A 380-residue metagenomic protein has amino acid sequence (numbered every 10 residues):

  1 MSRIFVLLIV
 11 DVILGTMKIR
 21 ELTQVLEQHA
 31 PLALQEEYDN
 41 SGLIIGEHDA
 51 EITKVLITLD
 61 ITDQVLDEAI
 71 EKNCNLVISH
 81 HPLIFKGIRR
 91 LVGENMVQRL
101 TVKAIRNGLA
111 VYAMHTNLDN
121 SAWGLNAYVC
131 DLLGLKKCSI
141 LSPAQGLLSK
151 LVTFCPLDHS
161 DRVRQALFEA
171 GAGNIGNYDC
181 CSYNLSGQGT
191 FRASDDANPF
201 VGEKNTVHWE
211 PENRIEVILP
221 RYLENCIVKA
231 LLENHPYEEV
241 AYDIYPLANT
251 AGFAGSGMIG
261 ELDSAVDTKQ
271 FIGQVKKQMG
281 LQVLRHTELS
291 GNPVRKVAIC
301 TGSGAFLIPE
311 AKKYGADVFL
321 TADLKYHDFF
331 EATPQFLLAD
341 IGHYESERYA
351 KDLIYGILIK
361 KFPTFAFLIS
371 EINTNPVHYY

Functional and structural regions predicted by a protein language model:
I4-F5, I9-Y380: Hydrophobic structural segments
